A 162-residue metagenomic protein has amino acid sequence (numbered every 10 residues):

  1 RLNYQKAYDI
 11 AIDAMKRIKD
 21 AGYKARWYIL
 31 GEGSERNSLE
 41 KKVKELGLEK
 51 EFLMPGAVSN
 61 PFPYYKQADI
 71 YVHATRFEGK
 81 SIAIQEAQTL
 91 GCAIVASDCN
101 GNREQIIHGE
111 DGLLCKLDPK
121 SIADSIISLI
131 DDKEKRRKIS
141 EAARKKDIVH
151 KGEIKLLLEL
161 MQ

Functional and structural regions predicted by a protein language model:
R1-R17, Y23, S34-E40, I82: A conserved mid-protein helix/loop that constitutes part of the nucleotide-sugar donor-binding site
A11-M15, W27, I122, L157: A structural motif in glycosyltransferase catalytic domains
A57, R76: Aromatic "clamp/platform" in nucleotide-sugar-dependent glycosyltransferases that forms part of the donor/acceptor
E86, C99-G109, L113-L114: Short acidic/histidine- and often glycine-rich active-site loop of Leloir-type glycosyltransferases that engages
A93-A96: Short hydrophobic beta-strand element within catalytic cores of glycosyltransferases and related nucleotide-activated
H108-G109, L113-P119, S128-K133: Conserved acidic donor-binding segment of nucleotide-sugar-dependent glycosyltransferases
L114, E134-M161: A charged, aromatic-enriched C-terminal amphipathic alpha-helix characteristic of glycosyltransferases across folds
